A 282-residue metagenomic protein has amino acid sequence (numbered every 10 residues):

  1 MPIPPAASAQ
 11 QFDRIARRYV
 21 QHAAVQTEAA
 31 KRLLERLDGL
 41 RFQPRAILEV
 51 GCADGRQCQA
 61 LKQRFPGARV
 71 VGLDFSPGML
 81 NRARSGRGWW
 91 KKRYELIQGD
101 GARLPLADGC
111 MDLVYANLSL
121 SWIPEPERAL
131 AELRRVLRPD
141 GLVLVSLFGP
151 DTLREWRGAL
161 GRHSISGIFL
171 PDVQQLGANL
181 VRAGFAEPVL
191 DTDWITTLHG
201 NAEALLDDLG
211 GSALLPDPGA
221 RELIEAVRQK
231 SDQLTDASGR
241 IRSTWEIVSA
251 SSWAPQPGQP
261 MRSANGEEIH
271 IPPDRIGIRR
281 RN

Functional and structural regions predicted by a protein language model:
M1-R18, G277, N282: N-terminal, positively charged/glycine-rich alpha-helical extensions of SAM-dependent methyltransferases
A24-R45, A60: Conserved alpha-helix/loop element of class I SAM-dependent methyltransferases that forms part of the SAM/SAH-binding
A46-L104: Class I SAM-dependent methyltransferase SAM/SAH-binding core
A102-L113: A short acidic, Gly/Pro-enriched loop at the edge of an enzyme's catalytic core that lines a small-molecule cofactor
D112-E125: A short SAM/SAH-binding and catalytic strip from SAM-dependent methyltransferases
E127-P139: A short glycine-rich, Lys/Arg-flanked "PGG" loop and its adjoining helix->strand segment in the class I
D140-A202, S212-E225: Conserved catalytic/acceptor-binding region of the Class I
V189-N282: Conserved Class I S-adenosyl-L-methionine
